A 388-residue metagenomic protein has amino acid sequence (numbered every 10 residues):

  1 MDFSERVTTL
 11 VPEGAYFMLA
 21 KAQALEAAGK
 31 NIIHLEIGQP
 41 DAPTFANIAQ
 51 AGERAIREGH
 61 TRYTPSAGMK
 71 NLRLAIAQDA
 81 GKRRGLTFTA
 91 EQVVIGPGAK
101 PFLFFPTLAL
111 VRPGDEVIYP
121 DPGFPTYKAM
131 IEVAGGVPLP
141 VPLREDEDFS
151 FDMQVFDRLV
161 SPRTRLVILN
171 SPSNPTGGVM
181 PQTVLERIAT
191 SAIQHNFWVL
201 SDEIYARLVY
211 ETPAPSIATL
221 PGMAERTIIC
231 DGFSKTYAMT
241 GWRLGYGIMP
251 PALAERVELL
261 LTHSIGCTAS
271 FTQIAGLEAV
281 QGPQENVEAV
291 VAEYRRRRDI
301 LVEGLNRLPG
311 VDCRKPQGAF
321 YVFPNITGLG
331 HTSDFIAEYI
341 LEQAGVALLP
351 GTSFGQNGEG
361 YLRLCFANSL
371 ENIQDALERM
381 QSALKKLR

Functional and structural regions predicted by a protein language model:
F3, V11-E13, M18-K21, L25-I32 (+2 more regions): PLP-dependent class I/II
V7: Substrate/cofactor-recognition hotspot
L35, R57-Y63, L74-R83: Glycine-rich loop-to-alpha-helix module at the N-terminal edge of alpha/beta enzyme cores
Y63-T64, E288: Short, surface-exposed loop/turn segments at secondary-structure junctions
A67-G68: Short beta-strand to alpha-helix junction loop
N71: Active-site proximal helix/loop that lines the substrate pocket of Rossmann-like NAD(P)-dependent oxidoreductase domains
